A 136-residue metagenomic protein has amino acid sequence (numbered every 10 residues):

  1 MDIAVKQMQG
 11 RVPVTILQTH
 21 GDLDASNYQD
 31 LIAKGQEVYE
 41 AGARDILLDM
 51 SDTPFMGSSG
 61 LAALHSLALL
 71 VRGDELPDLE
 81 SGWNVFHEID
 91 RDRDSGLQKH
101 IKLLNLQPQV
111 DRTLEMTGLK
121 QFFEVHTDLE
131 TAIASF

Functional and structural regions predicted by a protein language model:
M1-Q18: Short beta-strand/loop segment at the start of cytosolic alpha/beta domains
A25-F122: Amphipathic alpha-helical interaction surfaces in cytosolic regulatory modules
F123-D128: Short acidic-hydrophobic, aromatic-tinged amphipathic segments that line or gate anion-handling sites
